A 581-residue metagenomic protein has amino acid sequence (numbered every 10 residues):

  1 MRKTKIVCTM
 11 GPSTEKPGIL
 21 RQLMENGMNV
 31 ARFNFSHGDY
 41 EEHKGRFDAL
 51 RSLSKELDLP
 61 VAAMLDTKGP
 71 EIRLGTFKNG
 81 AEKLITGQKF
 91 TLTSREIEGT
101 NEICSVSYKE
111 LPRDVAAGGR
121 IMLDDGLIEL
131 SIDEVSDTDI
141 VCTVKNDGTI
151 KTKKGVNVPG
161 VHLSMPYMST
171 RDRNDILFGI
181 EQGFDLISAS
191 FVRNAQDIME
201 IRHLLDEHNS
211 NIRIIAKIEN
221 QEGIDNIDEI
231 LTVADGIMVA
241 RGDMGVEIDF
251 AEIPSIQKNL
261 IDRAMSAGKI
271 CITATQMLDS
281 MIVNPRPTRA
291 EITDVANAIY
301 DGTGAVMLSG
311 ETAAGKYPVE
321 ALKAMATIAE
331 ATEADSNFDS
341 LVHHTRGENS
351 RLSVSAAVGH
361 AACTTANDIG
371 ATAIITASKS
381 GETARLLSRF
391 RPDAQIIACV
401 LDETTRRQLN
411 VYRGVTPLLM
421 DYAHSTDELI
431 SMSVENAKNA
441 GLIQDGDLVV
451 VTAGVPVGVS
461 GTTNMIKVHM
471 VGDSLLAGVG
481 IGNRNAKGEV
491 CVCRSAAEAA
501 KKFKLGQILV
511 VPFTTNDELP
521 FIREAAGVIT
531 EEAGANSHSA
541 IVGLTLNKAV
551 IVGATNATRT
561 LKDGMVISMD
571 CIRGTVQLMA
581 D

Functional and structural regions predicted by a protein language model:
K3, C8-P12, E42, V161 (+2 more regions): Conserved alpha/beta-domain cores
K5-V7, V30-R32, P60-M64, K89 (+8 more regions): Structural preference for beta-strand elements that scaffold enzyme active sites
T9, N34, D66, G118 (+8 more regions): Conserved, mostly hydrophobic/aromatic
M10-P12, N29-Y40, L186-F191, I237-I248 (+1 more regions): Glycine-rich phosphate-binding active-site loops on the catalytic face of alpha/beta enzymes
K44-R51, R202, T312-D335, K467-H469: C-terminal helical cap(s) of enzyme catalytic domains, especially alpha/beta-barrels
P70-S169, N436, L442-A497, T514 (+2 more regions): Acidic, glycine-rich flexible loop/linker segments
S164, I215, S266, A324-C363 (+3 more regions): Long, charged amphipathic helices and adjacent flexible linkers at domain junctions
T383-R385, P392-S425, A526-I529, G534-V542 (+1 more regions): Nucleotide-binding motor/catalytic cores of P-loop/tubulin-like NTPases across gene-expression machines
